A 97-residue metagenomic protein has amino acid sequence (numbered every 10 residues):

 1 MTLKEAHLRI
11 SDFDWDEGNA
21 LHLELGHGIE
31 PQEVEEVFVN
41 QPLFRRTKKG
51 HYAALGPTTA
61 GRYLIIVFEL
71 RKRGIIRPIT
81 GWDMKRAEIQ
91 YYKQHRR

Functional and structural regions predicted by a protein language model:
M1-R97: Ribonuclease/tRNase effector modules and their secretory precursors
